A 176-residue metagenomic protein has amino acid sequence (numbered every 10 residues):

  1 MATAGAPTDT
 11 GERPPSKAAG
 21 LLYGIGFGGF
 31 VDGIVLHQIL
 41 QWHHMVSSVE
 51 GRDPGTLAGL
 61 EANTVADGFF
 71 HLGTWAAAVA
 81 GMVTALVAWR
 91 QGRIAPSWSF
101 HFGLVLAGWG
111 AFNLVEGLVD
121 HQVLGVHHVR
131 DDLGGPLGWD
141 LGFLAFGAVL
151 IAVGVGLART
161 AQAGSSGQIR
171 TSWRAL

Functional and structural regions predicted by a protein language model:
M1-R13: Short, Lys/Arg-rich, polar N-terminal cytosolic tail immediately upstream of the first transmembrane signal-anchor
S16-H37: N-terminal signal-anchor transmembrane alpha helix
A19, G26, T74, A78-G81 (+5 more regions): Small-residue hotspots
L36-V46, G117-G138: Interfacial helix-loop-helix junctions of multi-pass membrane proteins
Q38-F69, W139: Extracytosolic (periplasmic/ER-lumenal) interhelical loops and adjacent juxtamembrane/interface segments of multi-pass
G59-V83, G134-V153: Membrane-interface loop-to-helix entry segments
M82-A107, A163-L176: Cytoplasmic juxtamembrane regions at transmembrane-helix boundaries
W98-H128: Hydrophobic alpha-helical transmembrane segments of integral membrane proteins
